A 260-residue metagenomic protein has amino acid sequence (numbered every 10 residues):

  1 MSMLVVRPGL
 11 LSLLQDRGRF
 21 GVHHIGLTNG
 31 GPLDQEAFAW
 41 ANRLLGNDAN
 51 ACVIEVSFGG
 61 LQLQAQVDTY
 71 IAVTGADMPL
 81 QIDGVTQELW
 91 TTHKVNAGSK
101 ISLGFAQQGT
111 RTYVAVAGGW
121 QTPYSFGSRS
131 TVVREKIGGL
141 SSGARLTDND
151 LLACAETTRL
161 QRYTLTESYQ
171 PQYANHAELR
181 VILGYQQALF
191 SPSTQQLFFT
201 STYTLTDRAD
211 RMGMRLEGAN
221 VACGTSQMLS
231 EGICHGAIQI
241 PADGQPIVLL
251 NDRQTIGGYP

Functional and structural regions predicted by a protein language model:
M1-P260: Conserved "landmark" site that anchors the functional core of diverse proteins
